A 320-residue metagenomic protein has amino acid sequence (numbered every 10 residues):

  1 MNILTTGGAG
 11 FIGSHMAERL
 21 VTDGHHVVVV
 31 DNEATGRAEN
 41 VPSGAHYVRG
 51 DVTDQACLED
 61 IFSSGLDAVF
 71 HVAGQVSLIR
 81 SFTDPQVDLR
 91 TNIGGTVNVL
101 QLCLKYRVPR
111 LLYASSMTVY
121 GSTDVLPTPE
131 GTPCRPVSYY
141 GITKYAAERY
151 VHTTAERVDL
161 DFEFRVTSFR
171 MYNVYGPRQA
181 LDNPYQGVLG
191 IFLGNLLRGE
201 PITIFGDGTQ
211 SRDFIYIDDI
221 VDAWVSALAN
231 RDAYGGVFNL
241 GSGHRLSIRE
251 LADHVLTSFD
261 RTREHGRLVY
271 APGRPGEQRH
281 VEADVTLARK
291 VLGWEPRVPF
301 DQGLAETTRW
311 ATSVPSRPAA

Functional and structural regions predicted by a protein language model:
M1-V174, L268, V314, A320: N-terminal Rossmann-like NAD(P)+-binding domain of SDR-like oxidoreductases, especially those catalyzing
M16, L196-A320: C-terminal substrate-binding subdomain of Rossmann-fold SDR/epimerase-dehydratase oxidoreductases
R37, S43-G44, S116, D124 (+5 more regions): Activation loop
T53, T83, T91-G94, G131 (+7 more regions): Residue-level signal for the nucleotide or nucleotide-sugar donor/cofactor binding architecture
A56-E59, D67, I79, Q86 (+8 more regions): Residues in well-ordered alpha-helical elements
S81, D161, V166, R170-A180 (+3 more regions): A conserved pocket-lining segment of Rossmann-fold NAD(P)-dependent short-chain dehydrogenase/reductase
S122-T123, Y139, A180, P184 (+1 more regions): Active-site "substrate specificity/gating" loop of NAD(P)-dependent dehydrogenases, especially the short-chain
A146, Y150, T154, V188 (+3 more regions): Hydrophobic alpha-helix immediately C-terminal to the catalytic Tyr-X-X-X-Lys motif of short-chain
